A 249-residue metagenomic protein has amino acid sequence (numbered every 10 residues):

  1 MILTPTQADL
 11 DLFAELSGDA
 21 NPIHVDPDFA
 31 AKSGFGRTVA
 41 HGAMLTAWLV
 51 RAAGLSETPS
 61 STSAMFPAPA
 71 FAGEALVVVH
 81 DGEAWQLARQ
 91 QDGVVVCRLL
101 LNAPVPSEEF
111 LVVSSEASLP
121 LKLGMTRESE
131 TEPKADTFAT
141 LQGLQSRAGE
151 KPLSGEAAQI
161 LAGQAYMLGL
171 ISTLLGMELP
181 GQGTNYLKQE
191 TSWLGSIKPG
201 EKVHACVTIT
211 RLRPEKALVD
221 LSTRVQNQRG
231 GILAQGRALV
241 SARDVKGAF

Functional and structural regions predicted by a protein language model:
M1-I2, S61-R127, I197-F249: HotDog/MaoC-like acyl-thioester-processing domains
M1-S60, P106-T184, K246-F249: Hot-dog-fold acyl-thioester-processing enzymes
